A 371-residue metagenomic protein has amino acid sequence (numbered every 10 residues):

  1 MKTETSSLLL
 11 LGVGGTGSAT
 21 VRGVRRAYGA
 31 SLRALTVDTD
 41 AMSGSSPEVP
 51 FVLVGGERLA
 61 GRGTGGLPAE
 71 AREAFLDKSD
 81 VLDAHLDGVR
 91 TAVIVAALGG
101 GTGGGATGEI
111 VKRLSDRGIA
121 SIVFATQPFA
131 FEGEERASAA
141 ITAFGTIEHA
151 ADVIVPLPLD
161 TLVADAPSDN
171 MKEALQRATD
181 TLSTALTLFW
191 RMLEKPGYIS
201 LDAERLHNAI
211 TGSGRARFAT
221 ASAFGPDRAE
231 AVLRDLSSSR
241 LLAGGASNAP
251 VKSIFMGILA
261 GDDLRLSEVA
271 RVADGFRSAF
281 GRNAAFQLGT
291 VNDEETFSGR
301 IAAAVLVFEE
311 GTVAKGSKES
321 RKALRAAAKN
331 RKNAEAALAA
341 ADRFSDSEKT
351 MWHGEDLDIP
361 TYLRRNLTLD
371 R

Functional and structural regions predicted by a protein language model:
M1-R371: Tubulin/FtsZ superfamily GTPase core signature
